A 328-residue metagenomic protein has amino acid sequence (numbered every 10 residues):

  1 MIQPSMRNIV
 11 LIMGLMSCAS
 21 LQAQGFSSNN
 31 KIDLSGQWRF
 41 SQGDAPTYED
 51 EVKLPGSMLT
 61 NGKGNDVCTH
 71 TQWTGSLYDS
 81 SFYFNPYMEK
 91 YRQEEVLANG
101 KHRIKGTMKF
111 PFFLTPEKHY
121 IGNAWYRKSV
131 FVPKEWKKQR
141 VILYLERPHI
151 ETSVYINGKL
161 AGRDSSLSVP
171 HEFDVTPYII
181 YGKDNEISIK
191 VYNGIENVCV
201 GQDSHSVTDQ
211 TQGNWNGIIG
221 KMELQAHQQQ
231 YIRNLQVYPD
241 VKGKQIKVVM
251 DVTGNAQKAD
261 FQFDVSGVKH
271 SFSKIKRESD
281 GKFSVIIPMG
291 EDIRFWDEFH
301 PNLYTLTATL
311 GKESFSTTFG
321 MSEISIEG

Functional and structural regions predicted by a protein language model:
M1-G25: Bacterial Sec-dependent N-terminal signal peptides
G25, I32, S41-G43, N61-G64 (+5 more regions): Accessory beta-strand-rich segments of carbohydrate-active enzymes
G25-N29, T309-G328: N-terminal carbohydrate-binding accessory modules
V154-I156, Q245-R277, F283-V285: Beta-strand-rich binding/interaction modules
V169-H171, S279-G290: Aromatic sugar-binding surface patches on proteins that engage polysaccharides or sugar-phosphate polymers
G182-D184, A256-K258, F299-L303: Extracellular Ig-like/FN3 beta-sandwich strand-entry sites
E186-I189, H300-G311: Short, aromatic- and glycine-rich surface loops/edge beta-strands on solvent-exposed regions
A226-N255: Surface beta-strand/loop "capping" patches
